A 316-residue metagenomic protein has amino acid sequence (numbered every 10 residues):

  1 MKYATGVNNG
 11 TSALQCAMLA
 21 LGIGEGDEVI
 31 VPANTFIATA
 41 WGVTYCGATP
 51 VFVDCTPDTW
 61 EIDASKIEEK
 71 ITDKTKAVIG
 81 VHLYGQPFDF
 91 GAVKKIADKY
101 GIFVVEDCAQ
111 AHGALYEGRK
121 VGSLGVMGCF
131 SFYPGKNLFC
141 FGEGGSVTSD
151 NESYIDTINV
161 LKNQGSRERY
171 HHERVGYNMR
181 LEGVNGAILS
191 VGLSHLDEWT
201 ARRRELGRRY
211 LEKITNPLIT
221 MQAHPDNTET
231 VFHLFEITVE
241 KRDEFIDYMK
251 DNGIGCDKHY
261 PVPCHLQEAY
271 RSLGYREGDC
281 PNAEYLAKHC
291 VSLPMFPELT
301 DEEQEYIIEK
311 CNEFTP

Functional and structural regions predicted by a protein language model:
M1-A4, S65, E69, A77-V81 (+4 more regions): PLP-dependent aminotransferase class I/II
M1-G24, G47: Conserved core of the PLP fold type I
V7, P32, V81, S131 (+1 more regions): Conserved residues at the C-terminal ends of beta-strands
V7, V53, L293: Hydrophobic residues at beta-strand termini and immediately following loops that shape nucleotide-binding pockets
L19-L83, P87-C108, L115: PLP-dependent aminotransferase-like
I30, V51, V104-V105, C129 (+2 more regions): Structural detector of well-ordered beta-strand residues that form the stable sheet scaffold of enzyme domains
E106-F141, E168-E173: Conserved active-site segment immediately N-terminal to the catalytic lysine that forms the internal aldimine
F130-S131, G145-D150, S190: Short beta-strand-to-turn element immediately C-terminal to the catalytic PLP-Schiff-base lysine in fold type I
